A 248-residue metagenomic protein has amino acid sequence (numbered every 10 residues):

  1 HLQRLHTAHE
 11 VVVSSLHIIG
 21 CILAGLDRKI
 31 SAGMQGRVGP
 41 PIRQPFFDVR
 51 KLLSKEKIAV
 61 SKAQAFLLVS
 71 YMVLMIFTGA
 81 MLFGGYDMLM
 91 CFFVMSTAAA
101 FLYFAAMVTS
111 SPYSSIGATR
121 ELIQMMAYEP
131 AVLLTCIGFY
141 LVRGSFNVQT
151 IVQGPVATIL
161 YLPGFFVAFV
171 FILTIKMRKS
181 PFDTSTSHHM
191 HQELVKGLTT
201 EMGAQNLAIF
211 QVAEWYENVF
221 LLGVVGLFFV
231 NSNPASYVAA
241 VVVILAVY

Functional and structural regions predicted by a protein language model:
H1-Y248: Alpha-helical transmembrane segments of multi-pass membrane proteins predominantly involved in bioenergetics
